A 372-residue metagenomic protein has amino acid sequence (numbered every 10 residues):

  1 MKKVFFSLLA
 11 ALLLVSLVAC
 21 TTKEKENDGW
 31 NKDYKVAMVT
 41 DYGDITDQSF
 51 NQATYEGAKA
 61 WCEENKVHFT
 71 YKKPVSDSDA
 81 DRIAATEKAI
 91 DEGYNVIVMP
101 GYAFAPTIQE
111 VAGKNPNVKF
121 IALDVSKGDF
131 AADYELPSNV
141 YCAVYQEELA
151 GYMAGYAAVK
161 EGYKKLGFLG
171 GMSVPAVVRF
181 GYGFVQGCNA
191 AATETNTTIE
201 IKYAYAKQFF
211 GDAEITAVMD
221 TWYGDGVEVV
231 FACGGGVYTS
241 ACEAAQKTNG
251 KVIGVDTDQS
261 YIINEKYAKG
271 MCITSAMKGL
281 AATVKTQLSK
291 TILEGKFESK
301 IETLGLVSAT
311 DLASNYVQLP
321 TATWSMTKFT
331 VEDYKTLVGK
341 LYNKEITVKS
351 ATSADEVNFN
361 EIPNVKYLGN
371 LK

Functional and structural regions predicted by a protein language model:
M1-V4, L8-L9: Positively charged n-region of N-terminal signal peptides that target proteins for export
L9-A10, C188: Prokaryotic Sec-type signal peptides and long signal-anchor helices with extended Leu/Ile/Val-rich h-regions
S16-A19: C-terminal motif of bacterial Sec signal peptides marking the signal peptidase cleavage site
K23-K372: A residue-level marker of the well-folded mature domains of exported/periplasmic proteins
